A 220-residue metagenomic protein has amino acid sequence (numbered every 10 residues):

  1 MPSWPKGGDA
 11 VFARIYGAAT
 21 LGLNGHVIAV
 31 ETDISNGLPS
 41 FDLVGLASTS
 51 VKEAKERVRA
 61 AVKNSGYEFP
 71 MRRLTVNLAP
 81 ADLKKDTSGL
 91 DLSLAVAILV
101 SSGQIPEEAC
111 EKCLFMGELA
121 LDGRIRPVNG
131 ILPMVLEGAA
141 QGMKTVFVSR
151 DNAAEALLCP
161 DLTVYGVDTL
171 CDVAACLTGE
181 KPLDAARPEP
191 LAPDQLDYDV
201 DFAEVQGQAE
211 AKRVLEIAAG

Functional and structural regions predicted by a protein language model:
M1-G220: Peripheral, non-AAA+ core regions of ATP-driven protein-machinery
